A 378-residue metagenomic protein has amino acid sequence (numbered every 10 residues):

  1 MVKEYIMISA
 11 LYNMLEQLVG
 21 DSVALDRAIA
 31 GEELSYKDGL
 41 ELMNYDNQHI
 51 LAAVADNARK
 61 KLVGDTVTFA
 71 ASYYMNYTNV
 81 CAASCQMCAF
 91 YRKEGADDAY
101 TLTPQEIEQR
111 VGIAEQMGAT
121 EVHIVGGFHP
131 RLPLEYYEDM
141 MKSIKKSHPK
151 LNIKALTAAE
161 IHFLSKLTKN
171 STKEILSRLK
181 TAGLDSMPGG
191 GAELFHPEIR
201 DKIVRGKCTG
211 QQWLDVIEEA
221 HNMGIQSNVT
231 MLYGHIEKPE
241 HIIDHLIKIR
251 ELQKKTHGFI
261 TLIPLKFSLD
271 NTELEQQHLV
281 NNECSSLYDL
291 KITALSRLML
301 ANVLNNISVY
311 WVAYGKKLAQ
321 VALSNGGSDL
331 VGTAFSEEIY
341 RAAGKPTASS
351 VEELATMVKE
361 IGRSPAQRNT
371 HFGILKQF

Functional and structural regions predicted by a protein language model:
V2-H49, Q109, E115, I247 (+1 more regions): Auxiliary Fe-S-binding modules of radical SAM enzymes
G31, A55, C85, I124 (+5 more regions): Conserved, mostly hydrophobic/aromatic
A52-G95, A99-V125, M187: N-terminal pre-triad scaffold of radical SAM enzymes
V67-Y73, V122, I153-T157, M187-G189 (+4 more regions): Hydrophobic faces of well-ordered beta-strands that scaffold small-molecule active sites in alpha/beta enzyme cores
S72-Y73, G95, V125-E135, P197 (+2 more regions): Glycine-rich, proline-tolerant flexible connector loops at the mouths of alpha/beta enzymes
Y74-N76, G127-H129, L156-F163, G191-E193 (+4 more regions): Active-site beta-loop-alpha junctions enriched in small/polar residues
A119-I217, H221-S227, H235, N306: Conserved SAM/AdoMet-binding glycine-rich loop
S171-I175, I236-K248, Y314-S324: Catalytic cores of alpha/beta
